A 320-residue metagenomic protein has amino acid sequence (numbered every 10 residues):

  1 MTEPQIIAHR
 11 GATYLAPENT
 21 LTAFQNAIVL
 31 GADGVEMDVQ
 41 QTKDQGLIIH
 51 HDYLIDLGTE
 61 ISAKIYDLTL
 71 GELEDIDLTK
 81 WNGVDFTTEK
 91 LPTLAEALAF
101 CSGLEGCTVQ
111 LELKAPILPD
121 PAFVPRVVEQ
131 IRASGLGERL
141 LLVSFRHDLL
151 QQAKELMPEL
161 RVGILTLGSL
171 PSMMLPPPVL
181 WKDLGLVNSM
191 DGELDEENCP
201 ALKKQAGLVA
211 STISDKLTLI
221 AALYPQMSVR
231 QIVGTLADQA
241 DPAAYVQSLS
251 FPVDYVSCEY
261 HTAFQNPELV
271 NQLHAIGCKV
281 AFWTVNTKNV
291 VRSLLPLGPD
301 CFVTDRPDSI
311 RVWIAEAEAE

Functional and structural regions predicted by a protein language model:
M1-E320: Phosphate-group recognition and catalysis centered on beta-loop-alpha active-site segments
